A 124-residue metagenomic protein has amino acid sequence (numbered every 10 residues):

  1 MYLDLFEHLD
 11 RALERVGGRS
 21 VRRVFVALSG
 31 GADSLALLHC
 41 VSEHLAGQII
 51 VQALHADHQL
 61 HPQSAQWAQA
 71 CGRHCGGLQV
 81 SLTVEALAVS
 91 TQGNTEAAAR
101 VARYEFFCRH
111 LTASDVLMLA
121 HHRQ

Functional and structural regions predicted by a protein language model:
M1-Q124: Core alpha/beta nucleotide-donor-binding catalytic domains of modification enzymes
